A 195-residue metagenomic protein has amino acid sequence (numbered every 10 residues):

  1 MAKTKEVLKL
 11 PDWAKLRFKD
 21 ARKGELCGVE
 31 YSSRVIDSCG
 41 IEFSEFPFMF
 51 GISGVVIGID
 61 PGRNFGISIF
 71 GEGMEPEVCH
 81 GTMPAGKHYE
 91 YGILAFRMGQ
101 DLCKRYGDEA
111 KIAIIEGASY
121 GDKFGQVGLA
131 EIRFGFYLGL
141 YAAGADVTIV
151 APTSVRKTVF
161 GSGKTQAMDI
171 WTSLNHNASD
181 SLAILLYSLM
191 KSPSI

Functional and structural regions predicted by a protein language model:
A2-I195: Phosphate- and other anionic-substrate recognition elements at nucleic-acid/protein interfaces
